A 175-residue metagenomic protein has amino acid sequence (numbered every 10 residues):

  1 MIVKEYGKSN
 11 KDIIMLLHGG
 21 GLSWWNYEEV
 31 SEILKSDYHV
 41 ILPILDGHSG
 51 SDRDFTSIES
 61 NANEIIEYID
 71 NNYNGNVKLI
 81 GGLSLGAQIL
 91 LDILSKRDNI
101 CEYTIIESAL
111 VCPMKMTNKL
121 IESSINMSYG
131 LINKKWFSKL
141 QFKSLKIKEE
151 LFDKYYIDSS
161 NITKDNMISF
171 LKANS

Functional and structural regions predicted by a protein language model:
E5-D52: Conserved HGGG/HGGXW glycine-rich cap/lid loop of the alpha/beta-hydrolase fold
I13, H39, V77-L79, E102-Y103: Structural signature of beta-strand start/N-cap positions in the alpha/beta core of ABC transporter nucleotide-binding
E29, D92-K96: Active-site signature of alpha/beta-hydrolase-fold catalytic machinery across serine- and Asp/Cys-nucleophile hydrolases
V30, N61-I65, F170: Hydrophobic alpha-helical packing elements
I41-G81: Active-site loop/oxyanion-hole signature of alpha/beta-hydrolase fold enzymes
G82-L90: Gly/Ala-rich beta-loop-alpha elbow adjacent to hydrolase catalytic centers
S95, C101-L131: Flexible "cap/lid" loop of the alpha/beta hydrolase fold
K115-T117, L131-S175: Conserved alpha/beta-hydrolase catalytic His-Asp/Glu region
